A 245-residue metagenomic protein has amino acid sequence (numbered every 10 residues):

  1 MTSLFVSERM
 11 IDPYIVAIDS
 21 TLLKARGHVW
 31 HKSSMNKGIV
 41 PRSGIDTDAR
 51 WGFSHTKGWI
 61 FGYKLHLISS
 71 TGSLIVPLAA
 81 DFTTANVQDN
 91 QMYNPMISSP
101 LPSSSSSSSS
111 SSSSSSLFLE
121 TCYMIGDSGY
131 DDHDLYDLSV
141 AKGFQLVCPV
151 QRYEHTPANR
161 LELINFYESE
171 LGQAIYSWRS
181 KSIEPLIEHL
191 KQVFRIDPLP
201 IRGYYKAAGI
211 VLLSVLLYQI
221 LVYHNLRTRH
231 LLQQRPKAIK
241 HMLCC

Functional and structural regions predicted by a protein language model:
M1-S128, H133-A141: Polybasic low-complexity intrinsically disordered regions
P102, H155, V222-N225: A generic secondary-structure boundary signal that marks alpha-helix termini
S105, L138, A158, R202 (+1 more regions): Short linear functional motifs in flexible/disordered or boundary regions
C122, C148, C244-C245: Generic recognition of cysteine residues
S128-P200: Helix-centered, glycine/charged polyanion-binding patches within enzymatic domains that contact phosphate-containing
Q173-C245: Basic, amphipathic alpha-helical segments enriched in Lys/Arg and hydrophobic/aromatic residues
